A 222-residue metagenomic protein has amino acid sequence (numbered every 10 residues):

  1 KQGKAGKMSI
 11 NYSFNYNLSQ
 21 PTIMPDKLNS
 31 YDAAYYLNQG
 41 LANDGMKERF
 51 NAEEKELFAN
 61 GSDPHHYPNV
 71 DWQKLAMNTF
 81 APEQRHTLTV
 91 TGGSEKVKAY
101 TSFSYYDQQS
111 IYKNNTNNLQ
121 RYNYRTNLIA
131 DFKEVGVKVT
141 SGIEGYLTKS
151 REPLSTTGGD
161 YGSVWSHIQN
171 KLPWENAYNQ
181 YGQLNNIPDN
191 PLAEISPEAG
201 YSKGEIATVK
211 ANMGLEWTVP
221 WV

Functional and structural regions predicted by a protein language model:
K1-S13, E83-R85, K98: A beta-strand signature from Gram-negative outer-membrane beta-barrel systems, especially the internal plug domain
K4-N69, S110-L119, N123-T208: Surface-exposed loop/interface segments of Gram-negative outer-membrane beta-barrel transport/assembly proteins
A5, D71-Q73, G93, Y122 (+1 more regions): Tryptophan-centered motif/residue detector
H66-G93, Y181-D189: Outer-membrane beta-barrel transmembrane domain signature of Gram-negative proteins, especially the mid-to-C-terminal
N78-K98, S104, A193-V222: Outer-membrane beta-barrel transmembrane strands
Y106-Q108: Ligand-site clamp/hinge motif
